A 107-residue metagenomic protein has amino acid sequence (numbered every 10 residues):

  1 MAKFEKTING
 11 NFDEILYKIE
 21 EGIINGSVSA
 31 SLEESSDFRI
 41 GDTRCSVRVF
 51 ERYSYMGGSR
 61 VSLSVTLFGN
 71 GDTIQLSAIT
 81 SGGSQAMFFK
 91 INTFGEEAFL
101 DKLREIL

Functional and structural regions predicted by a protein language model:
M1-S27, S35: Terminal, regulation- and interaction-focused segments at domain boundaries
A2, L16, I24, G58-R60 (+2 more regions): Acidic, Ser/Thr/Pro
G10, E14, R60, F94 (+1 more regions): Conserved active-site and cofactor/substrate-binding residues in soluble primary-metabolism enzymes
Y17, E21-V28, Y55, N70 (+2 more regions): Short, intrinsically disordered, mixed-charge
N25, D37-R39, S81, L107: N-terminal intrinsically disordered, cationic/polar leader segments that include organellar targeting peptides
S36-G41, S46-S64: Surface-exposed short loop/turn segments
G57-K90: Beta-strand/loop substructures that line and gate deep hydrophobic ligand-binding cavities in soluble
A86-L107: A conserved amphipathic terminal alpha-helix motif
